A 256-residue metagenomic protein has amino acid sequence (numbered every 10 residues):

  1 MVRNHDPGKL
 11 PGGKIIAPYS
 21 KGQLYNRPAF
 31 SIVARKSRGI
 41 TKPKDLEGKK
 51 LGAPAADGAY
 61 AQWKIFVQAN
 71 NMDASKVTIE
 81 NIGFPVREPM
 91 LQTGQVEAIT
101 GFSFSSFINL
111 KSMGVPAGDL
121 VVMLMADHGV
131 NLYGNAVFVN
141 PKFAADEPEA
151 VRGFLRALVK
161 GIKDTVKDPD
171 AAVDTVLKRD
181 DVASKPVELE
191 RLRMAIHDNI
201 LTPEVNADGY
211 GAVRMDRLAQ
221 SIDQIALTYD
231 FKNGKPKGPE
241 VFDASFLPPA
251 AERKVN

Functional and structural regions predicted by a protein language model:
M1-G83, E88-T93, E97-F104, M123-M125 (+1 more regions): Short, glycine-/small- and polar/acidic-enriched structural segments that line small-molecule recognition paths
V2, K64, F107-I108, A219-D223: Predominant activation on well-ordered alpha-helical scaffold segments within soluble catalytic domains
N4-P7, K49, P54, F66-D73 (+5 more regions): Structured segments of extracytoplasmic/periplasmic soluble domains in secreted or envelope-associated proteins
I15-I16, V173-T175, G234-K235: Short, hydrophobic secondary-structure boundary micro-motifs
A74-T78, A117-V121, V182-M194, F231-V241: Short, surface-exposed acidic
P85-P89, Q95-K185: Pocket-lining segment of extracytoplasmic ligand-binding domains
D146-D230: Secondary-structure end/capping motifs
L218-N256: Conserved C-terminal helix/tail region of periplasmic/extracytoplasmic solute-binding proteins
